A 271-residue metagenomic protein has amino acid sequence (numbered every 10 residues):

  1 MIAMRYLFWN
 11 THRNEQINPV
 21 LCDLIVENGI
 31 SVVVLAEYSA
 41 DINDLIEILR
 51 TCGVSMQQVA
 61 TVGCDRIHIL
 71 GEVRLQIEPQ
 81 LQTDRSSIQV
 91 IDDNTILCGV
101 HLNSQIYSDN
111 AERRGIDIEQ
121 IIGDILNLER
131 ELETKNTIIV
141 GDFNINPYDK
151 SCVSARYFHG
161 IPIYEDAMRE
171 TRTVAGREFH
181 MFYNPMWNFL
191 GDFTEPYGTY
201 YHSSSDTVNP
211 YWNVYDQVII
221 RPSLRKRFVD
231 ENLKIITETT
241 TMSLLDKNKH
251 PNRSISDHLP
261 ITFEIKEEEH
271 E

Functional and structural regions predicted by a protein language model:
M1-A3: Acidic, histidine-bearing metal-coordination/catalytic regions of metal-dependent phosphoesterases
R5-T11, L21-N43, L97, I121-V153 (+2 more regions): Active-site beta-strand/loop signature of hydrolases that rely on acidic residues for catalysis
N14-N18: Short N-terminal binding/cap micro-motifs at the start of the first secondary-structure element
L24-I25, L49-C52, G115-I116, S154-H159: Glycine-rich, phosphate-binding/catalytic loops in enzymes
V32, A36-I106: Structured beta-strand-rich core segments of catalytic domains in phosphoester-bond hydrolases
N103-I118: Surface-exposed cleft-lining segments at the edges of enzyme active sites
R130-L132, I145-E271: Metal-dependent phosphoester-hydrolase catalytic domains
